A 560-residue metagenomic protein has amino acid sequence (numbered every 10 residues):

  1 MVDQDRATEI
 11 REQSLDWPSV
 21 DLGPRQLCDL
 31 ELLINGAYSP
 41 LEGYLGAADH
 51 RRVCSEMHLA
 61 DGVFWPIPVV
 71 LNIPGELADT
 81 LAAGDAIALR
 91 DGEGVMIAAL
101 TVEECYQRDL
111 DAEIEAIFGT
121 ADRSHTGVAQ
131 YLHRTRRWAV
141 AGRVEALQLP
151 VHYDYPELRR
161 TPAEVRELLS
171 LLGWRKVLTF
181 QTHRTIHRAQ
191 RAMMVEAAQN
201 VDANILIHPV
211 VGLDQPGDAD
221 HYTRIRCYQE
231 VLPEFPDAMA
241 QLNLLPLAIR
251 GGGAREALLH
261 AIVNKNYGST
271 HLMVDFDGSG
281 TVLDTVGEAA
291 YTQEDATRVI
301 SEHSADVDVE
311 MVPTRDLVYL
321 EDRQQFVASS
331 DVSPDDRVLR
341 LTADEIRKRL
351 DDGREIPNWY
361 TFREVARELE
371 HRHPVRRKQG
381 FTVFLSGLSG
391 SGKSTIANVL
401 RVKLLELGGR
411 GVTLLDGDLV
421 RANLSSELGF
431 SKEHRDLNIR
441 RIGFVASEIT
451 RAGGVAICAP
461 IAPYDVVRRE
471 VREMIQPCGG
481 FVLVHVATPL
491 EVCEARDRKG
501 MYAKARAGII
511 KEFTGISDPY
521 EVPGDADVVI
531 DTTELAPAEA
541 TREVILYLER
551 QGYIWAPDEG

Functional and structural regions predicted by a protein language model:
M1-R377: Active-site cores that bind ATP or allylic diphosphates and position pyrophosphate for catalysis
G62, L168, L172, Q181 (+2 more regions): Glycine-rich phosphate-binding loop of ATP-dependent small-molecule kinases
